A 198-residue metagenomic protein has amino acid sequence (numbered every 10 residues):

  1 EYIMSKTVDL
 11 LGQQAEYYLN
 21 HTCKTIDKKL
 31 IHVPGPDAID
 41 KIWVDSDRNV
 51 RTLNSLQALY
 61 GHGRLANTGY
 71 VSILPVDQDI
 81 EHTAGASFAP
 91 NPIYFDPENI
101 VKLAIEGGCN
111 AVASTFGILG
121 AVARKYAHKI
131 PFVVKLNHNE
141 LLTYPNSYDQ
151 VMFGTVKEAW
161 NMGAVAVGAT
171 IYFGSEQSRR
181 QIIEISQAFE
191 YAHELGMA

Functional and structural regions predicted by a protein language model:
Y2-P131, K135: N-terminal capping/small domains of soluble enzymes
D79-A198: Alpha/beta enzyme core
